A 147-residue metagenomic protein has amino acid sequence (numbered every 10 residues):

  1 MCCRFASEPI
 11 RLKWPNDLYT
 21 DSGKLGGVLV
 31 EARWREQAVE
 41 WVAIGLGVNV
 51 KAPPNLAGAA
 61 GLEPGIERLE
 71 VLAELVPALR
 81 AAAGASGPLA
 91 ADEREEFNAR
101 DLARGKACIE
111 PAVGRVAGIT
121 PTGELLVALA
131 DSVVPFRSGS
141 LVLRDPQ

Functional and structural regions predicted by a protein language model:
M1-P9, T20-Q147: Long, positively charged amphipathic alpha-helical accessory segments at protein N-termini or as interdomain linkers
I10-W14: General beta-strand structural signal in soluble alpha/beta enzymes
